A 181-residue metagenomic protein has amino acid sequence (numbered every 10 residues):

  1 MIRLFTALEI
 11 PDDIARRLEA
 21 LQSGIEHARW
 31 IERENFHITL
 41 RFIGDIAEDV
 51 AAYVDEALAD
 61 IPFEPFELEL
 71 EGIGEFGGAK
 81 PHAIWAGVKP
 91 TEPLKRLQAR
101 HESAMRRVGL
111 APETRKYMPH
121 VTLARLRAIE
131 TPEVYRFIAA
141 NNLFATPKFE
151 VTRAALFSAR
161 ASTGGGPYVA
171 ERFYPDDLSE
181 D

Functional and structural regions predicted by a protein language model:
M1-D181: Histidine-dependent nucleotide/RNA phosphoesterase domain, centered on the 2H-phosphoesterase fold with its duplicated
